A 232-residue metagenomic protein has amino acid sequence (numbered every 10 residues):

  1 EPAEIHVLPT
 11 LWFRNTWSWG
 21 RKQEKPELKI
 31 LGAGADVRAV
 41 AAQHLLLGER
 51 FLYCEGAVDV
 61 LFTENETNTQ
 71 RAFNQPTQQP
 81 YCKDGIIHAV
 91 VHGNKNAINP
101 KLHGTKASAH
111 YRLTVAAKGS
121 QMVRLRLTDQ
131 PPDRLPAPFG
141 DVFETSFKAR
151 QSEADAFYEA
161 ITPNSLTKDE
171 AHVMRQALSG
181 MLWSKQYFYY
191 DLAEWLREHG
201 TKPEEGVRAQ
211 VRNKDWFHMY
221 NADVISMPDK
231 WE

Functional and structural regions predicted by a protein language model:
E1, T10, R14, G93-A97 (+9 more regions): Generic, well-ordered alpha-helical scaffold segments in large soluble proteins
P2-Y81, D141-N164, A171: Polysaccharide-binding surfaces and accessory modules of carbohydrate-active proteins
G20-K22, H92-G93, N99-A109: Short beta-strand and strand-turn-strand segments in soluble, beta-rich domains
E27-L28, A97-P100, H110-V115: Beta-strand-rich interaction surfaces with strong enrichment in secreted/lumenal proteins
F73-N96: Short beta-strand/loop turn elements enriched in aromatics
L113-D129: Short Pro-Gly-centered flexible turn/kink motifs
D129-D141: Short, Lys/Arg- and Gly-enriched loop/turn segments at beta-strand edges
T162-E232: Substrate-binding groove/exosite segments of carbohydrate-active enzymes
